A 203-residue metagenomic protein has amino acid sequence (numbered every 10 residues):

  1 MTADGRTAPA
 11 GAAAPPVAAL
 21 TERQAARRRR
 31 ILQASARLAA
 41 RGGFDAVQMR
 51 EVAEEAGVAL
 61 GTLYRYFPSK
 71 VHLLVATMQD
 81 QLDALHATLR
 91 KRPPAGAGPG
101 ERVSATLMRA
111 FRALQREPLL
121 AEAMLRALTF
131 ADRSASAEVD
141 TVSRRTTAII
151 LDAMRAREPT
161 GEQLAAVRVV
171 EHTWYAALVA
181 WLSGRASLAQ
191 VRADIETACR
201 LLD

Functional and structural regions predicted by a protein language model:
M1-A26: N-terminal intrinsically disordered/low-complexity leader segments
Q24, R28, L74, M78 (+5 more regions): Amphipathic, non-transmembrane alpha-helical scaffold segments
R30, L38-H72, A76: Helix-turn-helix
I31-A39, A110, W174: Short hydrophobic clusters on alpha-helical segments that form packing/core surfaces in small helical domains
A76, A87-R116, V170: Hydrophobic alpha-helical connector segments
H86, D132-Y175, A193-R200: Amphipathic alpha-helical packing segments from all-alpha helical-bundle domains
A105, R112-L151, A156-E158, V179-S183: Short secondary-structure transition hinges
R112-A113, D152, V170-A189, R200-D203: Amphipathic C-terminal alpha-helical segment
